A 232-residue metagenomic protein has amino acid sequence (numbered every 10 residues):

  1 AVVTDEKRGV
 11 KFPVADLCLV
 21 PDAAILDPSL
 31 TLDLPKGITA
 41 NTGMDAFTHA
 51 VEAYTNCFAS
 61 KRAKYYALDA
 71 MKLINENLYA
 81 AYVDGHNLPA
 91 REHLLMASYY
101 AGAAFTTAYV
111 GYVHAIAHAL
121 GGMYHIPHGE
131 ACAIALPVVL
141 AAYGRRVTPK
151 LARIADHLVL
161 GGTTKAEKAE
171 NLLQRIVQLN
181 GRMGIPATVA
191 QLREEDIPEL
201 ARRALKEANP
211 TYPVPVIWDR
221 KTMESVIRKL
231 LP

Functional and structural regions predicted by a protein language model:
V2-A108, P215: Carboxylate- and glycine-rich phosphate/diphosphate-binding segment that chelates Mg2+/Mn2+
L32, A50-C57, A81, A101 (+7 more regions): Alpha-helix C-capping/helix-to-loop hinge sites
L34-K36, F58-A63, P137-V139, G161-G162 (+2 more regions): A ubiquitous short alpha-helical element
A46, A50, L73, N77 (+8 more regions): A general alpha-helix detector
A108-N171, V177, E224: C-terminal catalytic subdomain
L151, A155, G161-P232: C-terminal charged capping/lid subdomain of soluble metabolic enzymes
